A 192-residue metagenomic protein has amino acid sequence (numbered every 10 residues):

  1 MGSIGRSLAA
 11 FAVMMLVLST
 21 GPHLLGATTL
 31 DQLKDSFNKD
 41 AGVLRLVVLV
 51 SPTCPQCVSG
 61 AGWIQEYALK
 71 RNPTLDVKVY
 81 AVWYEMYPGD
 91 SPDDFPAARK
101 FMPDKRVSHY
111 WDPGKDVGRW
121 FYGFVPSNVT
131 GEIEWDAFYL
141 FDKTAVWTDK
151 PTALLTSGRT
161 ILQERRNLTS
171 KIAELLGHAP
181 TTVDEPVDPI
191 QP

Functional and structural regions predicted by a protein language model:
M1-F11: Bacterial N-terminal signal peptides that target proteins for export
M14-S36, V58-S59: N-terminal "domain-start" segment that seeds a small globular fold
K39-P55: Short active-site neighborhood of thiol/selenol oxidoreductases, capturing the structured segment around
G42-R45, T74-V79, P103-S108, W135-D136: Loop/turn elements at helix/coil->beta-strand transitions in domains of secreted/extracellular proteins
P52-Q56, Y84-G89, P113-V117, A145-W147: Solvent-exposed loop/turn segments at secondary-structure junctions within structured extracellular/periplasmic domains
A61-K100: Structural microenvironment flanking redox-active thiols in thiol-disulfide oxidoreductases
R99-E132: Short, internal strand/loop/helix patches that form the active-site neighborhood or redox-interaction surface
W135-P192: Thiol-/selenol-based redox modules, centered on thioredoxin-like and closely related oxidoreductase domains
